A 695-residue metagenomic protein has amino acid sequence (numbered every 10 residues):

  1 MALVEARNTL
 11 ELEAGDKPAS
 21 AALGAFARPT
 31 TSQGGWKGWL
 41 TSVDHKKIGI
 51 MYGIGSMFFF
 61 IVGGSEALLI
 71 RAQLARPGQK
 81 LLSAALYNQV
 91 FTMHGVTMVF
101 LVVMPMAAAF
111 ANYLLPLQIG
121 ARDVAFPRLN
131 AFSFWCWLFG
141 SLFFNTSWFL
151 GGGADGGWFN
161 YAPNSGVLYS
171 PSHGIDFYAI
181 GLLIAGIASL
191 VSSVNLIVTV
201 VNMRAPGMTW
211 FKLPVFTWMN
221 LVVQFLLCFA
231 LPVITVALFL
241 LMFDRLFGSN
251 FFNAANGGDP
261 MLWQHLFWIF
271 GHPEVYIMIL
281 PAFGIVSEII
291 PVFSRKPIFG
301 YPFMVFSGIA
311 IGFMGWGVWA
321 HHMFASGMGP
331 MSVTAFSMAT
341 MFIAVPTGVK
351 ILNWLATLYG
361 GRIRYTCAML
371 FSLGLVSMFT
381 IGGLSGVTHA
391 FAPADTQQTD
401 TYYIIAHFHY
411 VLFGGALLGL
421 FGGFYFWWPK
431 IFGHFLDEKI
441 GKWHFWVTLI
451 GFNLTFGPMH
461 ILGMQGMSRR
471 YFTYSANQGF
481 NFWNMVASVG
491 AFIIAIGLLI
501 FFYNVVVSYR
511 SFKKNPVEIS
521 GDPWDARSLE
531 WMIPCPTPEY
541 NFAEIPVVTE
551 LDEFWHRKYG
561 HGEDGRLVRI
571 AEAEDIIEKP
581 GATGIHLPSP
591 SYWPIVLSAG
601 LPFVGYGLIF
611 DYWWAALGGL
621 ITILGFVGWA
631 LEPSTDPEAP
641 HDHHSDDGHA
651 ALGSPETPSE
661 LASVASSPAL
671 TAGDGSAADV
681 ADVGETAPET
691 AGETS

Functional and structural regions predicted by a protein language model:
A2-D679, G692-T694: Membrane-embedded and interfacial regions of multi-pass energy-transducing membrane proteins
V680-A687: Low-complexity, intrinsically disordered tandem-repeat tracts enriched in small/polar residues
